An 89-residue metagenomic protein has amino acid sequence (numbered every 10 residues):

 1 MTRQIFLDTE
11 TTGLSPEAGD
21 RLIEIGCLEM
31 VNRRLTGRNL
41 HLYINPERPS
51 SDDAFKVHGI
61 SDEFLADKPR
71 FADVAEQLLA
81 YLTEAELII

Functional and structural regions predicted by a protein language model:
M1-I89: Conserved non-catalytic scaffold segment of RNase H-like nuclease domains
